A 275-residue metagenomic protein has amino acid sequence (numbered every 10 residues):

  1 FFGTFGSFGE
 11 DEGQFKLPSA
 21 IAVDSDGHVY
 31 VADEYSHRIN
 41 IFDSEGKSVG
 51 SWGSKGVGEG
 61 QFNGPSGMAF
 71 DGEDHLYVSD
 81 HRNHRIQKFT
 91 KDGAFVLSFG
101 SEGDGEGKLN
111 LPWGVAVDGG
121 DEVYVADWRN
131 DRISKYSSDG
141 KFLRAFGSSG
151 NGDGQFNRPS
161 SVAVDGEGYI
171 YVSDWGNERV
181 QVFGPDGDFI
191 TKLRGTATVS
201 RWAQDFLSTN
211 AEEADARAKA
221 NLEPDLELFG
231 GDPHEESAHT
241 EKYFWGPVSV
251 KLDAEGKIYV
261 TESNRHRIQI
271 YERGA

Functional and structural regions predicted by a protein language model:
F1-A275: Eukaryotic scaffold repeat domains enriched in small/polar residues
